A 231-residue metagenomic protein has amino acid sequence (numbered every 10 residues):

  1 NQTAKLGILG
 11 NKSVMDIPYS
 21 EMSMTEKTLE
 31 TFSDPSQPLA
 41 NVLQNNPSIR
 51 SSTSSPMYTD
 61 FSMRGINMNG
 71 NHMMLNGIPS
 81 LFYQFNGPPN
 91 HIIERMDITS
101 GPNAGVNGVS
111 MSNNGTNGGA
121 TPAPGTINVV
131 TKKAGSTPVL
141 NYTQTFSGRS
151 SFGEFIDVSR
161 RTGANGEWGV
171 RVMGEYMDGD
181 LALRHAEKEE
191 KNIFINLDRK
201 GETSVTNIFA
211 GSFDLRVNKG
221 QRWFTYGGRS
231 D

Functional and structural regions predicted by a protein language model:
N1-E30: Short, acidic, small-residue-rich periplasmic hinge/interaction motif at the N-terminus of Gram-negative outer-membrane
S23-E26, T31, V42, T59-N113: Periplasmic plug
E26-K27, S48, I66-M68, I78 (+5 more regions): Solvent-exposed coil/turn segments that connect beta secondary-structure elements in extracytoplasmic/periplasmic
P47-M57: Short, well-structured beta-strand/strand-turn elements
M57, N69, S80, P89 (+5 more regions): Mobile, glycine-rich extracellular loop/lid and propeptide segments that shape or gate substrate/ligand access
H91-T143: A beta-strand signature from Gram-negative outer-membrane beta-barrel systems, especially the internal plug domain
V139-N141, F146-S230: Transmembrane beta-barrel wall of Gram-negative outer-membrane proteins
